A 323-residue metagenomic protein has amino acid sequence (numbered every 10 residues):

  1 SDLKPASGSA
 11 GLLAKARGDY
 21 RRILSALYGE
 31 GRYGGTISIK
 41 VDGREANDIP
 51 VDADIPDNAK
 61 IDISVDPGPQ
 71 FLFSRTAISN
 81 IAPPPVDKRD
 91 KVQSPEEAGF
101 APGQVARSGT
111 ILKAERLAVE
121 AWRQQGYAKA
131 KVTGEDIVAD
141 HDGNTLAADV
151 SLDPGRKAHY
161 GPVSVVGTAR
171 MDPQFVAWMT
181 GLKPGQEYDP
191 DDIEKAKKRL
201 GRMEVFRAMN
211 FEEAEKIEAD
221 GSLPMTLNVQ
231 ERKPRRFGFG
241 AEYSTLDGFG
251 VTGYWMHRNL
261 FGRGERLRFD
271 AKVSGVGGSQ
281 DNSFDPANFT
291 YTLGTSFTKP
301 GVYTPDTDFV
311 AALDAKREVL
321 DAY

Functional and structural regions predicted by a protein language model:
S1-P224, R232-P234, F261: Interaction-mediating elements
P83-Q93, D189-Y323: Gram-negative/organellar outer-membrane beta-barrel architecture
